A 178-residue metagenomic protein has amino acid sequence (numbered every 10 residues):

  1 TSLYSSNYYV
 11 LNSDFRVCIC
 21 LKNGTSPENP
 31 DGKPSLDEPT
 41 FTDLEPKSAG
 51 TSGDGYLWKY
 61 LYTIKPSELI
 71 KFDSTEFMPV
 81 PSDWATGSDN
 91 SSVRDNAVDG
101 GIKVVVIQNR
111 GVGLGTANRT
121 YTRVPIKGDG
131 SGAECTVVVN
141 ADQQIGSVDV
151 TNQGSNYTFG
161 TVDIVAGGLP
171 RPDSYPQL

Functional and structural regions predicted by a protein language model:
T1-E28, P34-V80: Extended assembly-interface regions of large multimeric machines
D54-L178: Conserved, function-critical positions that sit in or immediately flank catalytic and ligand-binding motifs
